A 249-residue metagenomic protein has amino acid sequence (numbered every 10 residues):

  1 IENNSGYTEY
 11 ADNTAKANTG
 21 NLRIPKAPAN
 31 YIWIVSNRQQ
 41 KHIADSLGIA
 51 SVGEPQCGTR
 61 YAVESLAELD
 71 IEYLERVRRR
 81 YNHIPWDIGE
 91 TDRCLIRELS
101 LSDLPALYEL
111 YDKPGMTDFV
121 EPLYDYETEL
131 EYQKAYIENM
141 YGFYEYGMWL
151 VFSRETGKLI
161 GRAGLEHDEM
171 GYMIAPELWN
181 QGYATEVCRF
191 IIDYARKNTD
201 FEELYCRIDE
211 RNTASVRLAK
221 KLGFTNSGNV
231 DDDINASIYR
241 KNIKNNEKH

Functional and structural regions predicted by a protein language model:
I1-K16: Active-site neighborhood of HAD-like aspartate-dependent phosphohydrolases
E2-N4, E54, L99: Conserved beta-strand termini and adjacent loop/short-helix elements that scaffold enzyme active sites in alpha/beta
G6, T19-G20, A27, Y61-E177 (+4 more regions): GNAT-family acyltransferases
N30-Y61: Acidic, Mg2+-coordinating phosphoryl-transfer loop and its flanking beta/alpha structural elements, shared across
H42, E210-S227: Conserved active-site alpha-helix within GNAT-family acetyltransferase domains
N180-T185: Glycine-rich acyl-CoA binding loop
E186-V187, R217: Conserved A3 ("GATE") glycine/threonine-rich loop of ANL adenylate-forming enzymes
